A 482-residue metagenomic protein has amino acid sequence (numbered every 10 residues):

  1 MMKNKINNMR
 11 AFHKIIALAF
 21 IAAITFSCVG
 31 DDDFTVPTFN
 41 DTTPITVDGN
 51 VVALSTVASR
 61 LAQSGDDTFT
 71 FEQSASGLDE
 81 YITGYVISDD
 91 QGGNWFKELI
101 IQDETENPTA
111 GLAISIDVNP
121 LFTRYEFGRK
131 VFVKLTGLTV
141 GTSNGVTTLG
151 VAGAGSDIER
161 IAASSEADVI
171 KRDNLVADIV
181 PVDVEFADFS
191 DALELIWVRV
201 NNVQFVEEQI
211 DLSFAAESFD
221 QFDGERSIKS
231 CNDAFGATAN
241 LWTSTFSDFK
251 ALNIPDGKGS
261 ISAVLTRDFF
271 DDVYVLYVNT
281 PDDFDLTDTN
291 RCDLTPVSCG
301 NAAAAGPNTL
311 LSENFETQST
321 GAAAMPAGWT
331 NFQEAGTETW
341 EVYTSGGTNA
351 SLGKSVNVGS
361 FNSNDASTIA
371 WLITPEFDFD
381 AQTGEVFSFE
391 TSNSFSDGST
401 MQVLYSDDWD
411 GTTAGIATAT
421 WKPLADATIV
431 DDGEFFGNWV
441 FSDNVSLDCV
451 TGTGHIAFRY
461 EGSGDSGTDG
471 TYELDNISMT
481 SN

Functional and structural regions predicted by a protein language model:
I24-S27: C-terminal motif of bacterial Sec signal peptides marking the signal peptidase cleavage site
V29-F96, I100-A303: OB-fold nucleic-acid-binding modules
D90-N94, E207-D211, D365-S367, D380-T383 (+3 more regions): Extended, low-complexity, turn-rich repeat/linker tracts enriched in Gly/Pro/Ser/Thr and Asp/Glu that occur
L135, F315, L372-T374, F379-S394 (+3 more regions): Extracellular beta-strand-rich recognition modules
N314-S360: Extracellular glycan-recognition surfaces and repeat-rich motifs
N357-A370, D431-G437: Extracellular beta-rich ligand/substrate-recognition surface
N364-Q382, V386, W439-N444, E473-L474: Short beta-strands within extracellular/lumenal beta-sheet-rich domains
A427-N482: Terminal, low-complexity interaction segments
